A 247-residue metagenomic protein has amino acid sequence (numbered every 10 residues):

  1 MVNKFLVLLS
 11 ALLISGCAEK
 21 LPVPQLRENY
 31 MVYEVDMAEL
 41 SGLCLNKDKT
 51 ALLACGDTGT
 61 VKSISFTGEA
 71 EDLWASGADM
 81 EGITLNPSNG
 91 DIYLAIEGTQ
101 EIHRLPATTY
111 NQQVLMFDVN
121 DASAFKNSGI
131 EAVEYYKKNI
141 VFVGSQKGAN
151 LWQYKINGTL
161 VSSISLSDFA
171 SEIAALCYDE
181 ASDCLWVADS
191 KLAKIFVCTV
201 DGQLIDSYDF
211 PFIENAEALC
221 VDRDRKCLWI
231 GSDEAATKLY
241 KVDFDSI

Functional and structural regions predicted by a protein language model:
M1-V2: N-terminal secretory signal peptides that target proteins for export/translocation
F5-I14: Sec-dependent N-terminal signal peptides
C17-I247: Sequence/structural signature of beta-propeller domains
